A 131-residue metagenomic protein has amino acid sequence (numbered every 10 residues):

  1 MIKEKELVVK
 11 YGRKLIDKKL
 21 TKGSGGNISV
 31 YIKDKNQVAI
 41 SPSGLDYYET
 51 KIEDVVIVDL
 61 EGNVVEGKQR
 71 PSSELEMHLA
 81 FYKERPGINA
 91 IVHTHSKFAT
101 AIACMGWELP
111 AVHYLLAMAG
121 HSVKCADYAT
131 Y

Functional and structural regions predicted by a protein language model:
M1-Y131: Glycine-rich flexible loops
